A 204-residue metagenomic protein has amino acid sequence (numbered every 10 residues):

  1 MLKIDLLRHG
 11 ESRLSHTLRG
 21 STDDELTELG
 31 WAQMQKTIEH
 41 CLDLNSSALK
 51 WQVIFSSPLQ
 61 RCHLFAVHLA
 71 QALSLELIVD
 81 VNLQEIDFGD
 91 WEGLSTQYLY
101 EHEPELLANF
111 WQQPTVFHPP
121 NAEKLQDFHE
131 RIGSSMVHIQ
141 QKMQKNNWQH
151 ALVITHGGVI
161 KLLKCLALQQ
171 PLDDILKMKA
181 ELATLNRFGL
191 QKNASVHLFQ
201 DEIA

Functional and structural regions predicted by a protein language model:
M1-K3, I78, I86-Y100, Q141-Q149 (+1 more regions): Acidic, low-complexity terminal tails and accessory targeting/binding regions of phosphate-metabolizing enzymes
I4, Q52, N147-T155: Generic beta-sheet signal
L7-L75: Active-site-proximal alpha-helix that buttresses catalytic centers in soluble enzyme cores
Q35-D43, H129, G133-Q144, K164: Generic structural signal for well-ordered alpha-helical scaffold segments
S56-S57, E130, I154-T155: Short beta-strand scaffold positions
H68, L162-L166: Active-site signature of alpha/beta-hydrolase-fold catalytic machinery across serine- and Asp/Cys-nucleophile hydrolases
A72-G133: Phosphate-handling substructures
G157-K161: GST superfamily/GST-like fold recognition
